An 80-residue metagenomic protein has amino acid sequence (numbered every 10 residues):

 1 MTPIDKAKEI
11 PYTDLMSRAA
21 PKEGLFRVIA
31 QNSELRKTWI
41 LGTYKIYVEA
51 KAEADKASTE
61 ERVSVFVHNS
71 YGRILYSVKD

Functional and structural regions predicted by a protein language model:
T2-I10, S58-D80: Short, mixed-charge low-complexity intrinsically disordered segments
P3, E34-R36, T43-F66: A short, charged, amphipathic alpha-helix used as a generic interaction element across diverse proteins
P3-M16, V28-I29, A50, A54 (+1 more regions): Extended hydrophobic/Leu-rich segments
I10-I40, H68: Short aromatic-glycine-(Arg/Gly/Cys) micro-motifs in beta-strand/loop hairpins
F26, Y44, A52, V78-D80: A signal for specific C-terminal beta-sheet/loop modules enriched in small/flexible residues with GP/PG/PP motifs
R36-G42, R73-S77: Surface-exposed loop/edge segments in extracytoplasmic proteins
